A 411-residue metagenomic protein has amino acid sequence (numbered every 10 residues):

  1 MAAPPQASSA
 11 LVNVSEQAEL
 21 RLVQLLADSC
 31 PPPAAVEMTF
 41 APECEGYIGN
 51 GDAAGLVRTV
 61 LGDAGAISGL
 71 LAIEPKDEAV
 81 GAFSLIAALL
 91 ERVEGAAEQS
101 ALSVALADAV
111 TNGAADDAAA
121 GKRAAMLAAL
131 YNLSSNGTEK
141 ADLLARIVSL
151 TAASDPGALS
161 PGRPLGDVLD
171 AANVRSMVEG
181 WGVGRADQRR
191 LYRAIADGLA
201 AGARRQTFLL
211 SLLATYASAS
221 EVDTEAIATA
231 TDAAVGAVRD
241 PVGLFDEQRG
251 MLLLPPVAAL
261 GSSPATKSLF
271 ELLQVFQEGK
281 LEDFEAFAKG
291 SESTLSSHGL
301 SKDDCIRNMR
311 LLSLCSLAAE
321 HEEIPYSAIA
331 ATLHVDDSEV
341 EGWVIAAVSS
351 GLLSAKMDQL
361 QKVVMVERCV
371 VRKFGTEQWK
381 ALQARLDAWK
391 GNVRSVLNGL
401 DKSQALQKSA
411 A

Functional and structural regions predicted by a protein language model:
M1-L199, R204, L210-A411: Charged, E/D/K/R/S-rich low-complexity terminal regions of large eukaryotic assembly subunits
